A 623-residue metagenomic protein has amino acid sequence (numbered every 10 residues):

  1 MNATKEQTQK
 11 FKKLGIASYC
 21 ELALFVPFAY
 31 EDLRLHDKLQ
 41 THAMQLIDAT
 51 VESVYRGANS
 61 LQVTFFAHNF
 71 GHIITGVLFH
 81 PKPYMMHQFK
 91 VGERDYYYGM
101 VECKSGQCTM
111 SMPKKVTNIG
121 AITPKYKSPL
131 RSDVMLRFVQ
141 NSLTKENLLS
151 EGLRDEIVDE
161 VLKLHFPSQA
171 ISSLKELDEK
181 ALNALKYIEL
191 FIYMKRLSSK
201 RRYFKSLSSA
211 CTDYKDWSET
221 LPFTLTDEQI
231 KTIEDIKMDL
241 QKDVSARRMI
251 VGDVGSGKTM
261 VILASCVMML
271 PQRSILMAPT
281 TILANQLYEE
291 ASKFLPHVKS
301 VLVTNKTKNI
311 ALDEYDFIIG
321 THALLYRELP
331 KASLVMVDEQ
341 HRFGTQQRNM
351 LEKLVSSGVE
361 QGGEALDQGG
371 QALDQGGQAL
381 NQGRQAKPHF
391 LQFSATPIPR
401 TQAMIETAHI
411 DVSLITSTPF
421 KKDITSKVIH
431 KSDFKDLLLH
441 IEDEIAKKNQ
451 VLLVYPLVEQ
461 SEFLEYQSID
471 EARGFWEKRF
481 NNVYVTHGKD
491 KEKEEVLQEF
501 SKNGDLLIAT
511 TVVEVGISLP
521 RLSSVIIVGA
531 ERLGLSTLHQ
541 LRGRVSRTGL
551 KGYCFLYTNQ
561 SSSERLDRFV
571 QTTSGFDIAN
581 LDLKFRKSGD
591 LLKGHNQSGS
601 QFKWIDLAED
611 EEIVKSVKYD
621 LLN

Functional and structural regions predicted by a protein language model:
M1-A17, L22: Helix-hairpin-helix
L22, S274-T280, V451-L457: Conserved RecA-like ASCE P-loop NTPase motor core of nucleic-acid helicases/translocases
T41-N59, G99: Structural detector for short beta-strands of small beta-barrel domains
A58-L61, F66-T220: Upstream accessory/linker segments immediately N-terminal to the RecA-like ATPase cores of bacterial MutS and a subset
A181-L324: ASCE P-loop NTPase motor cores of helicases and related translocases
T304-I318, L325-A332, D490-L506: Conserved motor-coupling elements within RecA-like helicase/translocase cores
L334, H341-V359, N381-A446: Post-DEXD/H (motif II) to motif III coupling segment of the RecA-like Helicase ATP-binding lobe
F434-Q450, S468-N623: C-terminal helicase module of SF1/SF2 nucleic-acid helicases/translocases
